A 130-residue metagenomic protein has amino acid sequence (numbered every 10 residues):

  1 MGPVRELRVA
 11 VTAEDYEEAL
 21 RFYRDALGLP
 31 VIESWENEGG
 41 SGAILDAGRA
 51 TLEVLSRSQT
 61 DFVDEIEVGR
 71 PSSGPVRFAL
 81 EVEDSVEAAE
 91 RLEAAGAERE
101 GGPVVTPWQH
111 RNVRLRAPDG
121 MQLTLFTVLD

Functional and structural regions predicted by a protein language model:
M1-R8, P30-A79, A89-R116, V128-D130: Vicinal oxygen chelate
E6, A13-Y16: Onset of an N-terminal alpha helix
E18, S85-A89: Short, conserved charged micro-motifs
A19-R24, L92, G120: Conserved active-site tyrosine of GNAT-family acetyltransferases
Q122-L125: Short glycine-/small-residue motifs
